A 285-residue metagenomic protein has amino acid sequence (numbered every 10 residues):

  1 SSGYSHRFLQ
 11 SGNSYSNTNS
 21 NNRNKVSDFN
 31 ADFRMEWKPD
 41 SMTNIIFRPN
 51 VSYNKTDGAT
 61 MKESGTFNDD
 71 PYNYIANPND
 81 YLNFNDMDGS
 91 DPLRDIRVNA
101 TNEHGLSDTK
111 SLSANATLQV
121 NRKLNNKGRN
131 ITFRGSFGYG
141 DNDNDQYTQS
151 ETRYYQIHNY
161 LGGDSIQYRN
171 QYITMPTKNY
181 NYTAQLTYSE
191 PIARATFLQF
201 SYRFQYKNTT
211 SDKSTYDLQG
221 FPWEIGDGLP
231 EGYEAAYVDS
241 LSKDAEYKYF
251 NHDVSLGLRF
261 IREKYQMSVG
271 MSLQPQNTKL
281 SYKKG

Functional and structural regions predicted by a protein language model:
S1-G285: Primarily recognizes Gram-negative and organellar outer-membrane beta-barrels
